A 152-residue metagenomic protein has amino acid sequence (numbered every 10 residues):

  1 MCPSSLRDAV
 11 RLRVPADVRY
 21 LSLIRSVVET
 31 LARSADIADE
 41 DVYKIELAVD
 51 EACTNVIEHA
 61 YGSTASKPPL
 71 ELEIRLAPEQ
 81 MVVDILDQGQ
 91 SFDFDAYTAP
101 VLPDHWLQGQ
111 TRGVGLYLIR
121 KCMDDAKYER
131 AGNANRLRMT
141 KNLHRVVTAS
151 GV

Functional and structural regions predicted by a protein language model:
M1-L47, A149-V152: Bergerat-fold GHKL ATPase/HATPase_c domain
M1-R11, I57-V152: Conserved beta-strand-loop-beta-strand hairpin that lines the nucleotide-binding pocket of ATP/GTP-utilizing enzymes
D39-T64: Conserved ATP-binding N-box helix of the HATPase_c
